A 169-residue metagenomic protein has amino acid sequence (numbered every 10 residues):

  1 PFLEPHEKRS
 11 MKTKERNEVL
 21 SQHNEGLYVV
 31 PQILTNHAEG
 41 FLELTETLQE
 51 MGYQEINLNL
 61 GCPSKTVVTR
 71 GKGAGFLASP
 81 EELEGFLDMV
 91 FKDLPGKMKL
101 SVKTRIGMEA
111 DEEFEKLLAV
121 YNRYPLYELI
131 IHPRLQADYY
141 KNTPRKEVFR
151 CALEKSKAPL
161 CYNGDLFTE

Functional and structural regions predicted by a protein language model:
P1-T47: Glycine-rich, positively charged N-terminal anion/phosphate-binding segment
F2-K8, H37-A38, G61-A74, P133-D138: Conserved radical SAM core fold
N17-V30, F76-S101, N142-D165: Alpha-helix-loop-beta-strand connector modules within alpha/beta enzyme cores
P31, L58, K103, L129 (+1 more regions): Conserved, mostly hydrophobic/aromatic
T35, L42-M51, L60, R70 (+4 more regions): Conserved alpha/beta-domain cores
E39-M51, D111-V120, E147, S156 (+2 more regions): Catalytic cores of alpha/beta
E55-S64, Y124-R134: Non-cysteine beta-strand/loop elements that form the S-adenosyl-L-methionine
E84-L87, D93-D111, E115, I130 (+1 more regions): Conserved anion-binding
